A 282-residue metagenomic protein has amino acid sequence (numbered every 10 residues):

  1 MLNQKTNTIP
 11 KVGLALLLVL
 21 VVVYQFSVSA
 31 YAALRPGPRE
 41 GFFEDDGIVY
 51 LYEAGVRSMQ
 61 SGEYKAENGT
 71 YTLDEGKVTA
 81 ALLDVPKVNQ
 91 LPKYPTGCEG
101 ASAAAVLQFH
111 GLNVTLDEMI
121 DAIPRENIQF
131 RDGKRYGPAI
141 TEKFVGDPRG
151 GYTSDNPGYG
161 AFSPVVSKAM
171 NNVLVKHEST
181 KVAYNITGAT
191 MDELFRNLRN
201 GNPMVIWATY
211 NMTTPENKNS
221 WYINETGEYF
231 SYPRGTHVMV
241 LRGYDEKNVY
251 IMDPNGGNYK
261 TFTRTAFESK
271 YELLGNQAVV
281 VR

Functional and structural regions predicted by a protein language model:
L2-L18: N-terminal Sec-pathway targeting helices
G13, Y24-A80: Extracellular adhesion/carbohydrate-binding repeat motifs centered on closely spaced tryptophans
F26-A30, K77-V165, Y210-M212, N217-Y232: Active-site-adjacent structural segments surrounding the nucleophilic cysteine of cysteine proteases and isopeptidases
G97-E99, A183, M204-A208, V240 (+2 more regions): Structural recognition of the beta-strand scaffold that forms the well-ordered cores of secreted hydrolase catalytic
L112-I120, E178-G188: Surface-exposed patches in mature extracellular/periplasmic domains of secreted proteins
H177-T180, N200-V205, D245-N248, N276: Loop/turn elements at helix/coil->beta-strand transitions in domains of secreted/extracellular proteins
A189-N197: Surface-exposed ligand/attachment interfaces on beta-rich extracellular proteins
S220-P233, M239-R282: Noncatalytic regulatory segments and standalone regulatory/sensor domains
